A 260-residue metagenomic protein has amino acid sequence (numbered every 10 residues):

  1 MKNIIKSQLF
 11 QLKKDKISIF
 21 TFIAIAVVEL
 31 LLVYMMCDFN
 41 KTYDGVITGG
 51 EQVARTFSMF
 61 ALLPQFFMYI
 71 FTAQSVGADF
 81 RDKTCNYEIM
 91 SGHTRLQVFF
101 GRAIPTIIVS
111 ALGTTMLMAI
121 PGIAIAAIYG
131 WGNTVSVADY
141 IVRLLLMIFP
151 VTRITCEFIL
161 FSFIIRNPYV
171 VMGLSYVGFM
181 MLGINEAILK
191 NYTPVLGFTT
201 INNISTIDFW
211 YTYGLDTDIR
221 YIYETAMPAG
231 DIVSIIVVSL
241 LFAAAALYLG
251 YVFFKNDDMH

Functional and structural regions predicted by a protein language model:
M1-I25: Aromatic- and glycine-rich beta-strand/loop motifs that create alpha-glucan
Q11, V237-H260: Junction motif at the cytosolic side of a transmembrane helix
D15-K16, T94, R166-P168: Short loop-to-helix capping motifs
S18, A24-S75, F100-R166, S175 (+3 more regions): Secretory targeting signals
F20-I25, P168-F198: Pore- or pathway-lining transmembrane helices of multi-pass membrane proteins that form conduits for solutes/ions
Q74-I108: Helix-loop-helix units of permease transmembrane domains in multi-pass membrane transporters, especially ABC
N191-Y221: Short hydrophobic, aromatic-rich alpha-helical segments embedded in or entering the lipid bilayer of multi-pass
